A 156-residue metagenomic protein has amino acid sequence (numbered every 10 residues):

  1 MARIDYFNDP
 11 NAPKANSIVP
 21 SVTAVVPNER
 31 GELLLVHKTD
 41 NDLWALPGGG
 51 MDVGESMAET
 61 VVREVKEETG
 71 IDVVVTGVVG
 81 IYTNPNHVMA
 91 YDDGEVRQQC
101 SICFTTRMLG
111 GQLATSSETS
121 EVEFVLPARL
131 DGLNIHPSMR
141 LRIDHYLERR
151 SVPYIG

Functional and structural regions predicted by a protein language model:
M1-T23: Acidic, metal-coordinating catalytic segment for phosphate/diphosphate chemistry, firing primarily on the Nudix
A2, P20-V22, G31, Q98-I102 (+1 more regions): Change "...and in nucleic-acid phosphodiester-cleaving endonucleases..." to "...and in nucleic-acid processing enzymes
V19, T39-N41, L46, V73 (+1 more regions): Short connector loops at helix/strand junctions that flank enzyme active sites, especially segments positioning acidic
V26, C103-R107, F124: Short, well-ordered beta-strand micro-motif
N28-E68: Conserved Nudix-box catalytic region and its N-terminal flanking loop in Nudix hydrolases and closely related
D42-L43, A114-G156: Nudix hydrolase/Nudix homology domain
D72-Y82: A short coil-to-beta-strand element that immediately follows conserved catalytic motifs
T83-Q112: Active-site-adjacent beta-strand/loop module that shapes the phosphate/pyrophosphate-binding cleft
